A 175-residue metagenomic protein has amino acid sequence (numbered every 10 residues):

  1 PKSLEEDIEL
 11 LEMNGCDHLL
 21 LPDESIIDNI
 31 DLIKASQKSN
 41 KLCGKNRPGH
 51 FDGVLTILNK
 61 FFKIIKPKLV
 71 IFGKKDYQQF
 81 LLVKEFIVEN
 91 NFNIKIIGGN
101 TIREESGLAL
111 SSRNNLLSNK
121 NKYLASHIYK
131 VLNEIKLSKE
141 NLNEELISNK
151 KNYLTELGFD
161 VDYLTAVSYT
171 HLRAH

Functional and structural regions predicted by a protein language model:
P1-F159, V167: Nucleotidyltransferase catalytic core that binds NTPs
L164: Substrate/ligand-engaging "lid" and interaction regions
T170-H175: Conserved small/polar residues in nucleotide/adenosyl-binding loops
